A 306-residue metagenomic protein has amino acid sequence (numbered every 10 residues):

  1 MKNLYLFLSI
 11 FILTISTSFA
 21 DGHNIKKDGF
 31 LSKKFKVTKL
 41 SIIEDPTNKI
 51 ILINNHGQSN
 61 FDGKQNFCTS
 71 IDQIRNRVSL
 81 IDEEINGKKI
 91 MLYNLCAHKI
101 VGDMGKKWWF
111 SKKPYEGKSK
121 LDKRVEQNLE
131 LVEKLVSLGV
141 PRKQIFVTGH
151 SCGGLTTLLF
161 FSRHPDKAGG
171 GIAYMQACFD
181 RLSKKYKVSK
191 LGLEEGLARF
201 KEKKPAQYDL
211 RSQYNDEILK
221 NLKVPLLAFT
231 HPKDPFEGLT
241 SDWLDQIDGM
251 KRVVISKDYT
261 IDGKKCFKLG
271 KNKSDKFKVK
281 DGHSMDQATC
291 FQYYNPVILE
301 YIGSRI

Functional and structural regions predicted by a protein language model:
D21-D45: N-terminal cap/lid segment of alpha/beta-hydrolase-fold proteins
I43-I85: Short, surface-exposed "cap/lid" segments of acyl-processing enzymes
T69-I81, T230-K273: Active-site-adjacent alpha-helix of alpha/beta-hydrolase-fold enzymes
L92-D122: Cap/lid segment of the alpha/beta-hydrolase catalytic domain
K112-L138: Alpha/beta-hydrolase active-site loop
K134-V136, K143-L191: Primarily recognizes the serine-hydrolase "nucleophile elbow" in alpha/beta-hydrolase and SGNH/GDSL folds
C178-I255: The feature captures the conserved acid-bearing segment of alpha/beta-hydrolase catalytic domains
K251-I306: C-terminal catalytic histidine-bearing segment of alpha/beta-hydrolase fold enzymes
